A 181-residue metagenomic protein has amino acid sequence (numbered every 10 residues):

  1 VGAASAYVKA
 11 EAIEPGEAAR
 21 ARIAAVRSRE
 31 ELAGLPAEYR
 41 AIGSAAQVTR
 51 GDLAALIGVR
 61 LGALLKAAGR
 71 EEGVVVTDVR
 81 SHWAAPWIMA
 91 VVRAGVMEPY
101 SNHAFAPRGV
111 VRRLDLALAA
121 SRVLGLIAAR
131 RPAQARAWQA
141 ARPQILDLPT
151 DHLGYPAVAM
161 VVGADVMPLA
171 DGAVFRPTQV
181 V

Functional and structural regions predicted by a protein language model:
G2-A85, M97-A117, R122-G154, M167-V180: Feature responds to low-complexity, polar/acidic, surface-exposed segments characteristic of secreted/exported proteins
A159: Non-catalytic cell-wall polysaccharide-engagement segments
